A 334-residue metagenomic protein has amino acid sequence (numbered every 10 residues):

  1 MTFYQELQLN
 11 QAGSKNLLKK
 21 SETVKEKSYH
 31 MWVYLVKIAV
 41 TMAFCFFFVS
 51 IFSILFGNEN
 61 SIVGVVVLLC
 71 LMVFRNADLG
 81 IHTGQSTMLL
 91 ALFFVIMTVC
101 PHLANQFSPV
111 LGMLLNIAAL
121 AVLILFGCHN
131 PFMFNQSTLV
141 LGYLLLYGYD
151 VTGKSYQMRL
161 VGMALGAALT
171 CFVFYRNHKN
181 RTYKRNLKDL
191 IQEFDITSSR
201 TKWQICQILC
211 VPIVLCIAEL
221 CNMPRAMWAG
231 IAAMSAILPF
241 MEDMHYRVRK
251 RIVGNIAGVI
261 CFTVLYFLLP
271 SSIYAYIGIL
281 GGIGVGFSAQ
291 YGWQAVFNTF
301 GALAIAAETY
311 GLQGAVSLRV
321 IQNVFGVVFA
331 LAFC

Functional and structural regions predicted by a protein language model:
M1-I260, V264-F297, I305-C334: Alpha-helical transmembrane segments and their membrane-interface boundaries that form or gate the permeation pathway
